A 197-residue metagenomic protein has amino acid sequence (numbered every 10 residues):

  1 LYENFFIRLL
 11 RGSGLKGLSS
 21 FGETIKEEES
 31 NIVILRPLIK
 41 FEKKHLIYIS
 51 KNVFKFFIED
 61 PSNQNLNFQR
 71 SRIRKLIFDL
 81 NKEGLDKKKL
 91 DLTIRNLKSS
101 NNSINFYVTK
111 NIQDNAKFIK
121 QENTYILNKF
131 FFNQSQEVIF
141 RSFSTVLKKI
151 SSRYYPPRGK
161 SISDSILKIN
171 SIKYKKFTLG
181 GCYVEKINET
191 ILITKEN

Functional and structural regions predicted by a protein language model:
L1-Y2, K168: Conserved radical SAM core fold
E3, I7-R95, L127: Catalytic subdomain that performs nucleotidyl-dependent activation
I25-N31, S71, K75, E83 (+1 more regions): AMP-forming adenylation/ATP pyrophosphatase catalytic core
